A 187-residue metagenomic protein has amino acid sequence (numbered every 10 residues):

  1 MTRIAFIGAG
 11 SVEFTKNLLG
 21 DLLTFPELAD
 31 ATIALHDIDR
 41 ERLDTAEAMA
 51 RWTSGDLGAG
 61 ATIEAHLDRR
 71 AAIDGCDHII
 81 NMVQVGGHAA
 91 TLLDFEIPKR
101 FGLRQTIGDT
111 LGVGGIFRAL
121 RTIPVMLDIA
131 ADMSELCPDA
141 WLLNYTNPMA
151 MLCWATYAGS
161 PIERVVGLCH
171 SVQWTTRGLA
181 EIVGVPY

Functional and structural regions predicted by a protein language model:
T2-A29: N-terminal Rossmann-like dinucleotide-binding module
G10, Q84-H88, P148: Short glycine-rich anion-binding loops that position phosphate/pyrophosphate groups of nucleotides and phosphorylated
F14, A89, C153: Glycine/Thr-rich phosphate-binding loops of Rossmann-like dinucleotide-binding domains
P26-L28, T53-G60, S160-P161, V183: Short helix-capping segments at alpha-helix termini
E27-T53: NAD(P)-binding Rossmann-fold cofactor-contacting core
S54-D77, Q84-G87, Q105-L111, G115 (+2 more regions): A structured beta-alpha segment of the ubiquitous adenosine-cofactor-binding alpha/beta core
H78-K99: Short, solvent-exposed beta-strand-terminating loops
L127-S134, P138-Y187: Rossmann-like dinucleotide-binding core of oxidoreductases
